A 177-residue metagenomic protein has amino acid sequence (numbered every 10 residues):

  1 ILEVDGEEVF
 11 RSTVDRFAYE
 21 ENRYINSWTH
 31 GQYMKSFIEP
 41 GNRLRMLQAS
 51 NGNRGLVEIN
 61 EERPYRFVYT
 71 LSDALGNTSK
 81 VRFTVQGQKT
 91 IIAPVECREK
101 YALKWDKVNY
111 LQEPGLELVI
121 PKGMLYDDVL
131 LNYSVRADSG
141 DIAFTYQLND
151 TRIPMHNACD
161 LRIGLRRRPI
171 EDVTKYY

Functional and structural regions predicted by a protein language model:
I1-L2, K175-Y177: Short beta-strand elements bearing conserved aromatic residues within extracellular beta-rich modules
L2-E58: Exoplasmic/lumenal beta-rich domain surfaces
V57-P64, P169: Surface-exposed, short loops/turns at beta-strand junctions within beta-sandwich domains
R66, A74-Y101: Short beta-strand elements
I92-D106, L131-Y176: Proteolytic processing hotspots in large secreted/extracellular or virion-associated proteins and select intracellular
P94-D128: Compositionally biased low-complexity segments at domain edges in trafficked proteins and select soluble regulators
